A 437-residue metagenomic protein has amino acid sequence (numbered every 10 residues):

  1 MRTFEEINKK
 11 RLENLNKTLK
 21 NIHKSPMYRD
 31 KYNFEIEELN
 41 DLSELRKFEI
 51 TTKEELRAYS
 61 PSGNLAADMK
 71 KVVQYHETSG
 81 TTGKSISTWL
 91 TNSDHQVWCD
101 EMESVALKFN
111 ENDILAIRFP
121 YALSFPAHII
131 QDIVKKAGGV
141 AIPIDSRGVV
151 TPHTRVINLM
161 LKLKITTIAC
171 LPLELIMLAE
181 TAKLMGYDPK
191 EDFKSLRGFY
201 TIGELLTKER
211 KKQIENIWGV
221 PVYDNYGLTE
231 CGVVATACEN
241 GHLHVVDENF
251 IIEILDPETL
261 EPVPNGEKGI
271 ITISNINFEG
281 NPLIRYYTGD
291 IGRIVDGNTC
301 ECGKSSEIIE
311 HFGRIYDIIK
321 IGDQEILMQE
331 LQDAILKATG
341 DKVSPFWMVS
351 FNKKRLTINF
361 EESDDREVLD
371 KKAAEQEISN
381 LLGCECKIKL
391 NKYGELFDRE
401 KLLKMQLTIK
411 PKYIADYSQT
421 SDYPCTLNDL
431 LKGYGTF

Functional and structural regions predicted by a protein language model:
M1-E77, T82-V97, E101-S104, K162 (+3 more regions): Nucleotide 5′-phosphate-binding alpha/beta core
L19, L196, V343-S344: Core-facing hydrophobic residues within beta-strands of well-ordered domains
E54-S195, L205-Q213, I217, L390 (+1 more regions): Active-site phosphate/ATP/adenylate-binding loop shared across adenylate-forming ligases
R118, L171, I202, S274 (+1 more regions): Conserved residues at the C-terminal ends of beta-strands
L161-C170, N216-P221, H242-I251, L407-D416: A polyampholytic, Gly/Pro-enriched intrinsically disordered region
I168, T272, N277-C384, I409 (+1 more regions): AMP-binding/adenylate-forming catalytic core of the ANL superfamily
R197, L206, R210-N298: Conserved AMP-binding/adenylate-forming
T201-T207, D398: Short, conserved secondary-structure transition motifs
